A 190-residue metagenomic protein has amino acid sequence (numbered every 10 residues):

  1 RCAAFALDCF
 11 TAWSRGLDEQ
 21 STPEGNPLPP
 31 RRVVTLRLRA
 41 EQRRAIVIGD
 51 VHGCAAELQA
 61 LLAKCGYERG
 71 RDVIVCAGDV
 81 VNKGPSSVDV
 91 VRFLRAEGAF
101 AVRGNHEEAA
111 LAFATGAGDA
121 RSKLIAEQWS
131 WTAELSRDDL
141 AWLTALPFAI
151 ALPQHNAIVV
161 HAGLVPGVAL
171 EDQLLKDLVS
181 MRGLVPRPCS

Functional and structural regions predicted by a protein language model:
C2-R92, E97: N-terminal active-site segment of His-dependent metallophosphoesterases
S87-S190: Active-site neighborhood of divalent metal-dependent phosphoester bond hydrolases
